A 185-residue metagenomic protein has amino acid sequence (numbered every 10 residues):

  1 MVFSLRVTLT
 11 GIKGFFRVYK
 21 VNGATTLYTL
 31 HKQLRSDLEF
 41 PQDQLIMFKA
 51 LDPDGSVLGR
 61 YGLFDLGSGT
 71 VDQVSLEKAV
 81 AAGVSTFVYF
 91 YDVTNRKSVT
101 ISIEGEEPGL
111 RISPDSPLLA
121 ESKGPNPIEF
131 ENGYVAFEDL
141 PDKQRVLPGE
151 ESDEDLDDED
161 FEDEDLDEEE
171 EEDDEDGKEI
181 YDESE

Functional and structural regions predicted by a protein language model:
M1-E185: Short linear regulatory motifs enriched in tryptophan with gly/pro/ser
